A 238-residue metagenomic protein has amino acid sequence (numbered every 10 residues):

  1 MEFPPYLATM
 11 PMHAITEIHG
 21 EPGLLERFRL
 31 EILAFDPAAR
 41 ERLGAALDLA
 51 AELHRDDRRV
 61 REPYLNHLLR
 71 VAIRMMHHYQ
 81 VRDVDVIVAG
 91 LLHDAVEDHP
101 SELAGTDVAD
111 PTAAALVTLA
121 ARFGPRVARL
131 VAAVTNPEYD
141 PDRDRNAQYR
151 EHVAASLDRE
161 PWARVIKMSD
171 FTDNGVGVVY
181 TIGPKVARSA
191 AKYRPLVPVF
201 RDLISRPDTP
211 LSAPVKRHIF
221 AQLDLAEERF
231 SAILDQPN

Functional and structural regions predicted by a protein language model:
E2-N238: Active-site helical microenvironments for divalent-metal-assisted chemistry
